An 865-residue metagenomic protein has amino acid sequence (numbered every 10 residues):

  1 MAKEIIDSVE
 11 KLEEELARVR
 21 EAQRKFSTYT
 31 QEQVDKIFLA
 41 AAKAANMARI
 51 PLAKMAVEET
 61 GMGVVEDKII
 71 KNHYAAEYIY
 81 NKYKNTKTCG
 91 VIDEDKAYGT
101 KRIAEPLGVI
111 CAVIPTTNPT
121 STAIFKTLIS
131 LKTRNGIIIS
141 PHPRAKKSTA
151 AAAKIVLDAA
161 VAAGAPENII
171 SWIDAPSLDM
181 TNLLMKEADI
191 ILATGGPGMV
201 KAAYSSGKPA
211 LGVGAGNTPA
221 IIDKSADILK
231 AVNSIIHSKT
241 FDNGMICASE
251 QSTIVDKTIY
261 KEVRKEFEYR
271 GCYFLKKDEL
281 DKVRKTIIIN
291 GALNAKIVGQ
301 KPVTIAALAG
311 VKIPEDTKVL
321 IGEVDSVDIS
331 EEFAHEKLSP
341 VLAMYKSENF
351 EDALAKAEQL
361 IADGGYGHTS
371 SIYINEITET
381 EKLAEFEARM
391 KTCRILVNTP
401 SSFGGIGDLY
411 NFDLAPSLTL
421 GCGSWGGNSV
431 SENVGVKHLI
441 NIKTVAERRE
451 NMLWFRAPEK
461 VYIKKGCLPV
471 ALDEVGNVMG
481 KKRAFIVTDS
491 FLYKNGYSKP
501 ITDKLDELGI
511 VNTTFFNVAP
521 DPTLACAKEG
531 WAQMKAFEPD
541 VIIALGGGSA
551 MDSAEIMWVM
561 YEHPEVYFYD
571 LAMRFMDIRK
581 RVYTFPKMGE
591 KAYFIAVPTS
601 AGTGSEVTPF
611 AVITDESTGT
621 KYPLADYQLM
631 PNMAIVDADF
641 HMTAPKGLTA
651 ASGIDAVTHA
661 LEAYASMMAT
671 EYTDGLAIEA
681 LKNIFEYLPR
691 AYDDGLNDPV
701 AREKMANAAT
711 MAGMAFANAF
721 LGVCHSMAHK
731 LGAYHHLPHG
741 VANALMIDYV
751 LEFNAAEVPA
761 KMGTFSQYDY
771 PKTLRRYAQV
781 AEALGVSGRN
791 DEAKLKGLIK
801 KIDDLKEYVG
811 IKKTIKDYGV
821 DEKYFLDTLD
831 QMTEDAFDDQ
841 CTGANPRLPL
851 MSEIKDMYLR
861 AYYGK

Functional and structural regions predicted by a protein language model:
M1-K101, I129, Y269: N-terminal Rossmann-like NAD(P)+-binding subdomain of aldehyde/semialdehyde dehydrogenases
I6-V9, I124, V200-D328, A355: ALDH superfamily catalytic-core signature
S27, V311-K312, D316-N451: Conserved C-terminal structural/oligomerization subdomain of aldehyde/semialdehyde dehydrogenase
V91-K230: Rossmann-like NAD(P) dinucleotide-binding subdomain of oxidoreductase/dehydrogenase enzymes
A152, A525-D639: Glycine/threonine-rich beta-strand-loop-alpha-helix active-site module that forms ligand/phosphate-binding
K261, V607-A719: Carboxylate- and glycine-rich phosphate/diphosphate-binding segment that chelates Mg2+/Mn2+
M452-V541, I815-K816: ATP/NTP phosphate-donor binding region
Y734-L737, V741-Y824, G864: Gly/Pro-rich interdomain helix-loop hinge
